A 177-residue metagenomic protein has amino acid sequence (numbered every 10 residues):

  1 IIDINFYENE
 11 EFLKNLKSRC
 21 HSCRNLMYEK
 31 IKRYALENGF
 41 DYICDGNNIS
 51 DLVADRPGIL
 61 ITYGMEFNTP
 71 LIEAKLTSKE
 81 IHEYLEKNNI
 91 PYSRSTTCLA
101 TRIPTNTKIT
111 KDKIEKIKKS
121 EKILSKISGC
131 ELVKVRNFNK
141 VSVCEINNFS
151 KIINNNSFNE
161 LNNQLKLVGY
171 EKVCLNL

Functional and structural regions predicted by a protein language model:
I1-K87, S142, N156-E171, L175: ATP-dependent adenylation/nucleotidyltransferase module used to activate substrates
D3-I4, N47, R94-C98, N137 (+1 more regions): Proline- and acidic/polar-enriched loop/turn elements at helix boundaries
Y7, P104-N106, F149-S150: A short, flexible beta-alpha/helix-coil linker loop
G39, D112-L177: Peripheral terminal appendages
D45-G46, T96-R102, C144-E145: Short beta-strands and strand-loop turn motifs
I72-S125, G129-L132: Mid-to-C-terminal catalytic subdomains of enzymes that bind/position adenosyl phosphate moieties or nucleic-acid
